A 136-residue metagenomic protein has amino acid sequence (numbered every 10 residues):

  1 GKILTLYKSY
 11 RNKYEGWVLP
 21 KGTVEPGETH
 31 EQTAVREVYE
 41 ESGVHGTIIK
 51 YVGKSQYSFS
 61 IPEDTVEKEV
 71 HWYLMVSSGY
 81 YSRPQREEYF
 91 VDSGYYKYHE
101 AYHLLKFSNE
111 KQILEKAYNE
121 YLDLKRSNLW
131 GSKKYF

Functional and structural regions predicted by a protein language model:
G1-L19: N-terminal strand-loop-strand
G22-T23, F59, T65-V66, E120-D123 (+1 more regions): Short, charged/polar low-complexity linear motifs in solvent-exposed/disordered segments
V24-Q112: Unchanged
H103-F136: Charged phosphate-binding loop/patch that engages nucleotide di/tri-phosphates or the phosphate backbone of nucleic
